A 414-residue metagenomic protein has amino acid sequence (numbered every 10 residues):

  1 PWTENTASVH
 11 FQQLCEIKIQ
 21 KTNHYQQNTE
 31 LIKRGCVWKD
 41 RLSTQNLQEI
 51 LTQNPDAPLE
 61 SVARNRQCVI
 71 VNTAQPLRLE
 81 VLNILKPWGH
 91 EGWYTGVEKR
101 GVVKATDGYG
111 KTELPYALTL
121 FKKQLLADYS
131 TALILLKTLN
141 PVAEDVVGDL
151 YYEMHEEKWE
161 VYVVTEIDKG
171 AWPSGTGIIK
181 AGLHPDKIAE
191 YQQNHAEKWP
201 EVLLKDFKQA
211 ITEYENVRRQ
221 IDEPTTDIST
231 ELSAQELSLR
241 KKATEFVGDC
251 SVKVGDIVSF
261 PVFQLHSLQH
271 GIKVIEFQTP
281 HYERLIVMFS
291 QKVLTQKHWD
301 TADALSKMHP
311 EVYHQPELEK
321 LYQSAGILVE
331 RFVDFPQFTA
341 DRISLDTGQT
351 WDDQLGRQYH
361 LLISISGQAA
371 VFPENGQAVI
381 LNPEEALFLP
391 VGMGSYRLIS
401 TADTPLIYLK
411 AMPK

Functional and structural regions predicted by a protein language model:
P1-E223, Q291-H314, A340-R342: Transition-metal
E16, E49, I257, F263-L265 (+3 more regions): Residue-level marker of beta-strand positions
Y152-H155, E160-V163, D249-C250, I257-V258 (+4 more regions): His/acidic/aromatic-lined binding-pocket segments of jelly-roll/cupin-type domains and related regulatory beta-sandwich
E157, I167-G170, Q264-E283, A378 (+1 more regions): Ligand-binding loop in jelly-roll beta-barrel domains
R218-R219, T225-K242, I275-P316, A402-K414: Double-stranded beta-helix
V247-S259, P373-M393: Short acidic-glycine-tyrosine-enriched beta hairpin
E283-G356: C-terminal amphipathic alpha-helical segment
T350-W351, S366-F372: Short beta-strand segments in beta-sandwich/barrel cores
